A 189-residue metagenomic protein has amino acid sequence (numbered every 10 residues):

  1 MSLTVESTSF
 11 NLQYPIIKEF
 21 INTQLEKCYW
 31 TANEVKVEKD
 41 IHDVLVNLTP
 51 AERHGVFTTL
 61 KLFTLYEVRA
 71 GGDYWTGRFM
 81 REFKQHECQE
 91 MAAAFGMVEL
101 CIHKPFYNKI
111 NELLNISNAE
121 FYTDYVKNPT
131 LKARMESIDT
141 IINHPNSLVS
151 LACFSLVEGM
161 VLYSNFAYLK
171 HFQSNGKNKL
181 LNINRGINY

Functional and structural regions predicted by a protein language model:
M1-Y189: Non-heme di-metal
